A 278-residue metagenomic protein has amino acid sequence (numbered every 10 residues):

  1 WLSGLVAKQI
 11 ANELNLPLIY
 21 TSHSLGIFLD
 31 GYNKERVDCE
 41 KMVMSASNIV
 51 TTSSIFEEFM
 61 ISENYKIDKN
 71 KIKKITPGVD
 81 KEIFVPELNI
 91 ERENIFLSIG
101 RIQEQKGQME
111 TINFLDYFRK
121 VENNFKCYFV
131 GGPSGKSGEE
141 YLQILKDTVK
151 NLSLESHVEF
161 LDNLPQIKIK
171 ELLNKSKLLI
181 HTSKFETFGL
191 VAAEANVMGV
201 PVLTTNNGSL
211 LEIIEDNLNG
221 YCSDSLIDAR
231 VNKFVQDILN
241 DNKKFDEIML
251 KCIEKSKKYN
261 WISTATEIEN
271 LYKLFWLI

Functional and structural regions predicted by a protein language model:
T51, I90-K106, I112-L115, Y128-V130: Conserved donor-binding/catalytic core segment of Leloir-type glycosyltransferases
F56, G78: Carbohydrate-associated surface elements
K126-K146: Glycosyltransferase donor-sugar binding loop
L142-L164: Nucleotide-activated donor-binding/catalytic signature segment of Leloir-type glycosyltransferases, i.e., the conserved
N163, E171-S176: Short alpha-helical donor nucleotide-sugar binding micro-motif in glycosyltransferases
K184: Aromatic "clamp/platform" in nucleotide-sugar-dependent glycosyltransferases that forms part of the donor/acceptor
P201-T204, I214: Short hydrophobic beta-strand element within catalytic cores of glycosyltransferases and related nucleotide-activated
D216-N217, Y221-D228, D237-N242: Conserved acidic donor-binding segment of nucleotide-sugar-dependent glycosyltransferases
